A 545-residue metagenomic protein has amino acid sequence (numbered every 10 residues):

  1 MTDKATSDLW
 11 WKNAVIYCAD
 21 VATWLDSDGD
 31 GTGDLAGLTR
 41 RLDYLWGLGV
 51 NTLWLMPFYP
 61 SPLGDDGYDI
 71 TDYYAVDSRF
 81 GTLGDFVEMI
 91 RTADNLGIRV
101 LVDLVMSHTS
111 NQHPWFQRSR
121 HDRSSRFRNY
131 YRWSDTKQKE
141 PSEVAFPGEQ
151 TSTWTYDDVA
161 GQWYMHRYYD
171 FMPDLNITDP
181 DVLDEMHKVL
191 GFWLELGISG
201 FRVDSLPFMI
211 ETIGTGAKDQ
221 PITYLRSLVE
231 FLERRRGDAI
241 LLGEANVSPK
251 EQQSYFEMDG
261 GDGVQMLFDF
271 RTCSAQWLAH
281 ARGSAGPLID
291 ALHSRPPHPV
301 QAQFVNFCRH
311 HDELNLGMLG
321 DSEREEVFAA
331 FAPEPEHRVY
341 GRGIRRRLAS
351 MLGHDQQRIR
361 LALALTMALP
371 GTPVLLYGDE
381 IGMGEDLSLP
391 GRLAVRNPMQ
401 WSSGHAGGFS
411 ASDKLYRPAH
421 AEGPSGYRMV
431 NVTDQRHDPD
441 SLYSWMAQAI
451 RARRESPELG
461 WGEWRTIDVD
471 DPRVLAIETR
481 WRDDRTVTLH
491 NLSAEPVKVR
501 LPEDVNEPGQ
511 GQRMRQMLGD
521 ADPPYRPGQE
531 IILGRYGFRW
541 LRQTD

Functional and structural regions predicted by a protein language model:
M1-D545: Active-site and adjacent substrate-binding regions of carbohydrate-active enzymes
